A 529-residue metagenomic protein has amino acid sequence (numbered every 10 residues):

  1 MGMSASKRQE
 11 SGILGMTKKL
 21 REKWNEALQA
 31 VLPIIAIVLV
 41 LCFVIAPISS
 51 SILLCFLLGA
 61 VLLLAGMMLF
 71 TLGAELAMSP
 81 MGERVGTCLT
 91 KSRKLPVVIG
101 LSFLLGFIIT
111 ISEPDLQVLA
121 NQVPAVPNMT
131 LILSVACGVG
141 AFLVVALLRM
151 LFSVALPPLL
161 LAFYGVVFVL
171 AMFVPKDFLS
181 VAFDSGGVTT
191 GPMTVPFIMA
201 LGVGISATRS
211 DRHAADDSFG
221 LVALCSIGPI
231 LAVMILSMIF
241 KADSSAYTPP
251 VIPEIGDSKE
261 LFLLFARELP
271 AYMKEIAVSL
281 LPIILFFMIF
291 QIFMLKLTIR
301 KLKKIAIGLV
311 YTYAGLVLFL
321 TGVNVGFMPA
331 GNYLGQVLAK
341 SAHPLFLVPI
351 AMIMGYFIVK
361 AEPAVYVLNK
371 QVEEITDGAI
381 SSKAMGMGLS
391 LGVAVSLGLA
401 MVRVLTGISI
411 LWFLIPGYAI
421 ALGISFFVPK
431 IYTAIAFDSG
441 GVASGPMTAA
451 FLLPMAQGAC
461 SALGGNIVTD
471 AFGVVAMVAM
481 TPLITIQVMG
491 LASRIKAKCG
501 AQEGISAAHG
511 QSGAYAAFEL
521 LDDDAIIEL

Functional and structural regions predicted by a protein language model:
G2-L72, T87-C88, G186, M199 (+5 more regions): Signature of multi-pass transmembrane helix bundles
A30, F56-M68, A125-C137, D184-I198 (+5 more regions): Structural signature of hydrophobic alpha-helical transmembrane segments
I34-V38, G66, K94-S102, A162-F173 (+8 more regions): Small-residue-rich segments of transmembrane alpha-helices in multi-pass membrane proteins, especially helix faces
P47, T71-M81, F107-L119, K176-S180 (+2 more regions): Transmembrane alpha-helix boundary signature
L54-C55, G73, A120-I132, R149-G165 (+8 more regions): Transmembrane helix-loop boundary segments of multi-pass membrane transporters
G86-T87, L95-V166, P344-S425: Helix-loop-helix junctions within the multi-pass membrane cores of secondary transporters/permeases
L143, L147-S153, F178, V203-D217 (+4 more regions): Alpha-helical transmembrane segments
F173-V181, A232-K241, F319-G326, G398-L399 (+1 more regions): Hydrophobic alpha-helical transmembrane segments in multi-pass integral membrane proteins
